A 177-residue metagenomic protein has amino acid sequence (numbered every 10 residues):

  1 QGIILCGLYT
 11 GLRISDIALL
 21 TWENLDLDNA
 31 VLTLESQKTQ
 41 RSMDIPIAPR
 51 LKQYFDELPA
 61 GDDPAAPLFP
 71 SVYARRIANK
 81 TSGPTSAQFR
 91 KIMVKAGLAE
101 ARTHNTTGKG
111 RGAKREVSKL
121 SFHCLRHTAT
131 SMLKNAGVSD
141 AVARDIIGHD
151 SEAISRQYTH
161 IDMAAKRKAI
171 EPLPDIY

Functional and structural regions predicted by a protein language model:
Q1-I14, A18-L19, D28, K38-S42 (+2 more regions): Basic, Lys/Arg- and aromatic-enriched nucleic-acid-binding interface segment
G2-D16, C124-D150, Q157: C-terminal catalytic core of tyrosine-transesterase DNA break-rejoin enzymes
C6, T81, K114, S118 (+2 more regions): Residue-level marker of regulatory loop/turn positions in helix-turn-helix DNA-binding domains and in histidine
L27-N29, P49: Residue-level signal for tight coil/turn positions that link beta-strands
T33: Minor-groove-contacting beta-hairpin "wing" of winged helix-turn-helix DNA-binding domains
S36-Q40, I147-P172: Catalytic-site neighborhood detector that most strongly recognizes the C-terminal catalytic loop/helix of tyrosine
Q37-E57, A65-M93, T107-K109, S121: C-terminal catalytic core of Y-nucleophile DNA break-rejoin enzymes
G97-K119: Short helix/loop segment immediately N-terminal to the Walker
